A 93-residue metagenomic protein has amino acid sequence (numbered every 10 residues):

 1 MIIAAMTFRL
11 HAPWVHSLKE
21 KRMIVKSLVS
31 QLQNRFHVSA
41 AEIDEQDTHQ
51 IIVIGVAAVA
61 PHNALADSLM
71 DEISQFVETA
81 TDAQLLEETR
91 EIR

Functional and structural regions predicted by a protein language model:
I2-M6, N34-F36, Q50-I52, T79 (+1 more regions): A generic structural signal for short beta-strands and their flanking turns/coil linkers
I2-P13, L18: Short glycine-/aliphatic-rich beta-strand segments at the starts of folded cytosolic domains
I3, A41-H62, E91: Short, charge-patterned binding micro-sites
L10-W14, N34, A60: Beta-strand elements of well-folded, non-transmembrane domains
K21: C-terminal binding/interaction regions
I24-L28, L69: Hydrophobic alpha-helical membrane-association signature
Q31-D44, D67, Q75: Amphipathic alpha-helical assembly/interaction segments
A58-R93: C-terminal structural segments of small proteins and small subunits
